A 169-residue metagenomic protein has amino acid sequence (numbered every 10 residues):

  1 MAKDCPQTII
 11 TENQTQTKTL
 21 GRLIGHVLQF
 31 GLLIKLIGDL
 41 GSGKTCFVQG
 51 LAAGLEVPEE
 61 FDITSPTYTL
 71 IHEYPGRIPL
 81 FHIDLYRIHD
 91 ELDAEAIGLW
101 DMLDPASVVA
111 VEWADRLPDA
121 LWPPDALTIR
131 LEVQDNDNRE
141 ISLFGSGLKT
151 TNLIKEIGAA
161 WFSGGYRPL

Functional and structural regions predicted by a protein language model:
A2, Q7, L92, W100-L169: Short phosphate-coordinating micro-motif centered on Lys-Gly-acidic
A2-L23: N-terminal pre-Walker A segment at the start of P-loop NTPase domains
G25-G31: Phosphate-binding P-loop
L33-K35: Short hydrophobic/aromatic beta-strand immediately N-terminal to the Walker A/P-loop
I37-D39: P-loop (Walker A) phosphate-binding loop of NTP-binding proteins
K44: Conserved lysine of the Walker
A53-D62: Post-Walker A helix-loop "phosphate-sensing" segment adjacent to the P-loop in P-loop NTPases
I63, T67, I71-W113: Conserved nucleotide-sensing/catalytic segment adjacent to the nucleotide-binding pocket in NTP-handling enzymes
